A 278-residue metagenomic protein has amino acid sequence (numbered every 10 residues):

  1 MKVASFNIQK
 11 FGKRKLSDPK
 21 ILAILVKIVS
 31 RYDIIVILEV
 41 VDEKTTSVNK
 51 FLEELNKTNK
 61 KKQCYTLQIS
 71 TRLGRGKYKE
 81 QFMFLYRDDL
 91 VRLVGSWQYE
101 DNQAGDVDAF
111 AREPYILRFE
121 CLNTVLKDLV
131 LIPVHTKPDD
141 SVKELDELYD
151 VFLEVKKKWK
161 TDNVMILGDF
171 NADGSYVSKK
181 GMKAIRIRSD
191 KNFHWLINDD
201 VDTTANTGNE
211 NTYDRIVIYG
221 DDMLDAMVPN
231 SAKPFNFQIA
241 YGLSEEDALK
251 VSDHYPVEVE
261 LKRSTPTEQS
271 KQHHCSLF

Functional and structural regions predicted by a protein language model:
M1-F278: Divalent cation-coordinating acidic motifs and surrounding scaffolds that mediate Ca2+/Mg2+/Mn2+/Zn2+-dependent binding
